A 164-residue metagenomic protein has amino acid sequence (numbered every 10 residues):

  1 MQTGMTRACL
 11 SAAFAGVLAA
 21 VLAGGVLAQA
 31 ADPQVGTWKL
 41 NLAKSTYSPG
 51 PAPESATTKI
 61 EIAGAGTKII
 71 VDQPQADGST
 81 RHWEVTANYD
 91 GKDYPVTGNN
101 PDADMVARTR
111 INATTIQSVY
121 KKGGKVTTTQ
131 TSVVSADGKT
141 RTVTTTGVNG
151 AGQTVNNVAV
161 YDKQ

Functional and structural regions predicted by a protein language model:
M1-L10: N-terminal secretory signal peptides that target proteins for export/translocation
M5, V21-A31: Compositionally biased, disordered extreme N-termini, encompassing classical targeting presequences
S11-G25: Bacterial N-terminal signal peptides
L27-Q164: Hydrophobic small-molecule pocket/channel-lining residues, especially in calycin-type beta-barrels
